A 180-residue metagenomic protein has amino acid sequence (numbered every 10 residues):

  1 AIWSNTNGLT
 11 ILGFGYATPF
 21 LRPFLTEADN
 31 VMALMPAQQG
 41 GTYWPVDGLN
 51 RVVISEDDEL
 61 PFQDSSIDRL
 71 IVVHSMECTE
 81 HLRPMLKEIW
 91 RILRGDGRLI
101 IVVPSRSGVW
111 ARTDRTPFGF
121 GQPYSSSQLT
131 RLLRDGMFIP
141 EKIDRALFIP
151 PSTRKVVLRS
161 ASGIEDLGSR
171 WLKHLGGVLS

Functional and structural regions predicted by a protein language model:
S4-L60: Class I SAM-dependent methyltransferase SAM/SAH-binding core
A17-P19, P104-V109, R145-P150: Short "lid" loop at the C-terminus of a central beta-strand within the Rossmann-like core of SAM-dependent
L70-I71: Hydrophobic beta-strand segment of the Class I
H74-S75: Short catalytic micro-motifs in class I SAM-dependent methyltransferases
R83-R98: A short glycine-rich, Lys/Arg-flanked "PGG" loop and its adjoining helix->strand segment in the class I
G97-S127: Conserved class I S-adenosyl-L-methionine
G119-I143: Short alpha-helix
L147-S180: A C-terminal cap/extension of S-adenosyl-L-methionine-dependent methyltransferases that defines the acceptor-substrate
